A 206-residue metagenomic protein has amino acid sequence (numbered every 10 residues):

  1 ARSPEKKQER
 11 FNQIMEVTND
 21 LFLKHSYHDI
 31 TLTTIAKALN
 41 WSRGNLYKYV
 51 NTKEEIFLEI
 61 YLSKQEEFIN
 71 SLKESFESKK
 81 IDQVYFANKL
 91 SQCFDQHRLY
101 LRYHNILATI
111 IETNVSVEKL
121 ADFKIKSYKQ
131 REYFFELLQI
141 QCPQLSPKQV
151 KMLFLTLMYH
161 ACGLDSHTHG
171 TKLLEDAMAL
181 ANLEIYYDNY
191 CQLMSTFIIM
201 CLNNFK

Functional and structural regions predicted by a protein language model:
A1-Q8: N-terminal intrinsically disordered/low-complexity leader segments
E9, Q13-D20, A38, E55-S75 (+1 more regions): Alpha-helical structural segments
Q13, L21, Y27-E55, E59: Helix-turn-helix
E59, E74-Y100, L153-L157: Hydrophobic alpha-helical connector segments
Q96-E118, H169-D176: Amphipathic alpha-helical segments used for helix-helix packing
T109-I140: A contiguous binding-surface segment within folded domains or other stable secondary-structure elements
E132-E136, I140, Q144, G163-K206: C-terminal peripheral helix-coil segments that are non-catalytic and often amphipathic
S146-F154: Membrane-interface starts of transmembrane alpha-helices
